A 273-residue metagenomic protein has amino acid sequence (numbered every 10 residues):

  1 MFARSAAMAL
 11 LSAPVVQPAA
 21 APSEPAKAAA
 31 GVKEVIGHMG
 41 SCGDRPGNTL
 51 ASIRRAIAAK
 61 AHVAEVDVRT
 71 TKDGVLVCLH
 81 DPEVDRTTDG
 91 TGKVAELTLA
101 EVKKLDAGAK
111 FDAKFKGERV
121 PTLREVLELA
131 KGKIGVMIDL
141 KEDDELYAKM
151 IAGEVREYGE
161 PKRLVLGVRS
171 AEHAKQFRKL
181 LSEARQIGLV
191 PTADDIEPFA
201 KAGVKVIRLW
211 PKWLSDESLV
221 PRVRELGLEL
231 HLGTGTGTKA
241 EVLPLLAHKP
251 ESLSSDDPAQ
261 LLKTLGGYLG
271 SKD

Functional and structural regions predicted by a protein language model:
M1-A7: N-terminal export leaders
M8-A9, E251: Intrinsic-disorder/low-complexity peptide segments enriched for small residues
A9-L10, V15-S23: Signal peptide processing junction and immediate N-terminal pro/mature segment of secreted/exported proteins
A19-D273: Phosphate-group recognition and catalysis centered on beta-loop-alpha active-site segments
